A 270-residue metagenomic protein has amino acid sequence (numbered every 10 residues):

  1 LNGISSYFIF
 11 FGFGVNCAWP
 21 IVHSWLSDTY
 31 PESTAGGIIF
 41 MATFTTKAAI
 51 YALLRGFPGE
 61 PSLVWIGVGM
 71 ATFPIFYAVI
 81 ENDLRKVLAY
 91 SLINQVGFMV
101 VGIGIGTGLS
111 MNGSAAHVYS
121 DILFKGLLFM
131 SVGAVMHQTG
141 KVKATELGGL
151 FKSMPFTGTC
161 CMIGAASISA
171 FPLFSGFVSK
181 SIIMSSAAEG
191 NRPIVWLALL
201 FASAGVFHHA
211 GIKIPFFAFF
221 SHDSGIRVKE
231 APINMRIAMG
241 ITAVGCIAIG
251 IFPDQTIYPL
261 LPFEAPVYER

Functional and structural regions predicted by a protein language model:
L1-N234, G245: Hydrophobic transmembrane alpha-helices and their helix-loop junctions in integral membrane proteins
I168-I183, I249-Y268: Membrane-helix interface motif
N234, T242, A265-R270: Charged, amphipathic alpha-helical linkers/stalks
